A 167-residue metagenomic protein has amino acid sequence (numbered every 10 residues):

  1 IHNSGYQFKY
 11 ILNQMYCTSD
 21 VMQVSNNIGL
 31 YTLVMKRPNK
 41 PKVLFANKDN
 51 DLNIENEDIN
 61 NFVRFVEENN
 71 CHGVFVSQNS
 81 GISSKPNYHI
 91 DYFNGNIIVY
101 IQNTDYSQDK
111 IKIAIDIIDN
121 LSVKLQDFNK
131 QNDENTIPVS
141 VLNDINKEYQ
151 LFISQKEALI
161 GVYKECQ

Functional and structural regions predicted by a protein language model:
I1-N70, V74-V76: Extended, gly/pro-poor, charged amphipathic helical "stalk/hinge" elements that serve as dimerization and scaffold
H2-Q7, T18, P38-N39, I115 (+2 more regions): Extended interaction regions within the primary functional domain
K48-D58, N103-I115, E157-Q167: Short, surface-exposed, charge-dense and proline/glycine-enriched linear segments
N79-I137: Domain-level recognition of nuclease-like catalytic cores that cleave nucleotide substrates
D119-Q167: Contiguous, amphipathic alpha-helical segments that mediate oligomerization or scaffolding in large protein assemblies
